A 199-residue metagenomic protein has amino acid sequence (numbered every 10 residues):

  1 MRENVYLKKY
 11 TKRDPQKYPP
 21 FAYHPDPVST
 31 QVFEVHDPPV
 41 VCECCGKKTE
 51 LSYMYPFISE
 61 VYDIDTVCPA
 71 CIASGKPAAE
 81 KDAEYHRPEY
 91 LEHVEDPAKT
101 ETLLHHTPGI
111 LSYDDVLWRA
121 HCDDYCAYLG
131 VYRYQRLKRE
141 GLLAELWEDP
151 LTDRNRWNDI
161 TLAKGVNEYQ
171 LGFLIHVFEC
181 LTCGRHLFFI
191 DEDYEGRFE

Functional and structural regions predicted by a protein language model:
R2-E199: Preference for intrinsically disordered or flexible, low-complexity segments and adjacent hinge/connector residues
